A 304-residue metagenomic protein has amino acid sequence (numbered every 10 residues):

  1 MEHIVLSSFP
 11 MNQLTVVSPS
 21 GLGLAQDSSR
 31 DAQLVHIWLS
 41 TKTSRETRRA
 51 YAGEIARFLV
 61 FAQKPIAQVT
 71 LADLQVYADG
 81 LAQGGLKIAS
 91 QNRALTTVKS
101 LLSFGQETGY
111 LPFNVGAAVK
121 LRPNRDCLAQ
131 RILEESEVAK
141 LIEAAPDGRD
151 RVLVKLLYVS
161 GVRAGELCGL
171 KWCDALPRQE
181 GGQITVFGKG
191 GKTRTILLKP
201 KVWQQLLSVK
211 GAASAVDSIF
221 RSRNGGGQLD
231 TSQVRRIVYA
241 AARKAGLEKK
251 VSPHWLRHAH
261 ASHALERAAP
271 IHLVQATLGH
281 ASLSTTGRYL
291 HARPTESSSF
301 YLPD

Functional and structural regions predicted by a protein language model:
V17, Q75-D79, L111-K140, F187 (+1 more regions): Flexible interdomain linker/hinge and immediately adjacent N-terminus of the catalytic tyrosine-recombinase domain
A32-R49, G53-L128: N-terminal core-binding DNA-recognition domain of tyrosine recombinases/integrases
P112, L157-E180, S232, H272: Short, charged phosphate-coordinating catalytic segments
D126-C127, E135-A164, C168, G190-K192: Basic, Lys/Arg- and aromatic-enriched nucleic-acid-binding interface segment
K155, V159, R257-A281, R288: C-terminal catalytic core of tyrosine-transesterase DNA break-rejoin enzymes
G165, G169-Q205: Conserved tyrosine-mediated DNA breakage-rejoining catalytic core shared by Y-recombinases
K199-E248: Active-site/catalytic core of tyrosine-dependent DNA strand-transfer enzymes
L278-D304: Catalytic-site neighborhood detector that most strongly recognizes the C-terminal catalytic loop/helix of tyrosine
